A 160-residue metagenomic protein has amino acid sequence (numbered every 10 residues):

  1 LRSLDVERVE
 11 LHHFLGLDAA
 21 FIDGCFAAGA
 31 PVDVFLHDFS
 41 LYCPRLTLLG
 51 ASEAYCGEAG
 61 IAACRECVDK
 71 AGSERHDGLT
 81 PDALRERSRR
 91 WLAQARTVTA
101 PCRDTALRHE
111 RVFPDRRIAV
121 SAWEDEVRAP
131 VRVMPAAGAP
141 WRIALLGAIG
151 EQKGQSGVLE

Functional and structural regions predicted by a protein language model:
R2-L17, P31-F35: Short N-terminal targeting/anchoring amphipathic segment
R8, F26-K70: Active-site proximal beta-strand in glycosyltransferases
G16, S40, D104-A106: Alpha-helix capping/helix-boundary segments
D33, A93-R103: A short beta-strand/loop micro-motif in the catalytic core of glycosyltransferases that engages the nucleotide-sugar
R45, A119, E124-P140: Acidic anion/phosphate-binding donor-loop and adjacent secondary structure in glycosyltransferase catalytic cores
C56-T97: Membrane-proximal helix-turn-helix segments that form the acceptor-binding/catalytic region of lipid-linked
R90, Q94, A106-D125: Helix-loop-beta element that forms the nucleotide-linked donor phosphate-binding surface in glycosyltransferases
T99, A136-K153, L159: Conserved donor-binding/catalytic core segment of Leloir-type glycosyltransferases
